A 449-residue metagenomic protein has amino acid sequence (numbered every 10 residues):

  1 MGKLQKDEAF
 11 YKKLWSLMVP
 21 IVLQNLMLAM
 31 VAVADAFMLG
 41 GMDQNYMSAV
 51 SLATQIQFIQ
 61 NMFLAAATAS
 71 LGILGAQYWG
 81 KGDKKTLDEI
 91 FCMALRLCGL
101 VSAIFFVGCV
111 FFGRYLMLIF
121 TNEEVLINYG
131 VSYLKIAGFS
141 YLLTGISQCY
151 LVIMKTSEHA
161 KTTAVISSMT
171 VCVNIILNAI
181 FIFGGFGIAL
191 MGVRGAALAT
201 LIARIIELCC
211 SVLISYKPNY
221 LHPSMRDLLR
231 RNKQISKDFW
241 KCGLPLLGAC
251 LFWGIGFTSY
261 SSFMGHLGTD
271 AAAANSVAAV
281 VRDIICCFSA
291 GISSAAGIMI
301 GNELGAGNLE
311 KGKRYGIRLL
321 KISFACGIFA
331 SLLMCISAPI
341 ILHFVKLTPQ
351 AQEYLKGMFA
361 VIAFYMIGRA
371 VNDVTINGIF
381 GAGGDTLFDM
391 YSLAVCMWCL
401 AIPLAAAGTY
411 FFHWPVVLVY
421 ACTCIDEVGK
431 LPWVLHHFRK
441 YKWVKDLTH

Functional and structural regions predicted by a protein language model:
M1-I21, G75-S140, I188-L244, I300-M366 (+1 more regions): Short alpha-helical transmembrane segments in multi-pass integral membrane proteins
K6-F37, G41-M42, Q55-S70, L74 (+6 more regions): N-terminal transmembrane alpha-helices
S16-D35, I136, T170, A203-E207 (+4 more regions): Transmembrane helical elements of multi-pass membrane transporters/channels
L23, M27, V31, Q60-L64 (+13 more regions): Residue-level hotspots within pore-lining transmembrane alpha-helices of multi-pass secondary transporters
L26, M30-S48, M117-E124, I180-M191 (+4 more regions): Helix-terminus/linker motif at the lipid-water interface of multi-pass membrane proteins
L39-F58, V125-Y129, V193-R194, I235-C242 (+4 more regions): Interfacial/gating helices of multi-pass transporter permease domains
M47-V110, T144-T163, S261, A274-A338 (+1 more regions): Small-residue-rich hydrophobic transmembrane alpha-helices
T68, A137-T156, T163-N174, A196-S211 (+5 more regions): Short runs within selected transmembrane alpha-helices of multi-pass transporters and secretion channels
